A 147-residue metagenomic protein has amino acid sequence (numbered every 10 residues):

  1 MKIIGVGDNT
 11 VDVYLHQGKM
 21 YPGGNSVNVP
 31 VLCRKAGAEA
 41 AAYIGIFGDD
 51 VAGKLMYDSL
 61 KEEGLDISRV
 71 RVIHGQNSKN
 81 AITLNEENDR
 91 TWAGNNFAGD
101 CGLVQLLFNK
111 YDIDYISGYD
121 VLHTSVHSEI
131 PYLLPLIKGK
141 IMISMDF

Functional and structural regions predicted by a protein language model:
M1-I4: Extreme N-terminal starter segment of soluble prokaryotic enzymes
V6-D8, G45, T124, M145: Active-site flanking residues adjacent to catalytic metal/cofactor-binding acidic residues
V11-H16, M20, A38-V121, P135 (+1 more regions): Conserved N-terminal subdomain of the carbohydrate kinase-like
P22-V29, A52: Conserved donor sugar-nucleotide recognition element shared by glycan-biosynthetic enzymes
G24-V27, F97-G99, F147: Short, acidic/turn-prone active-site loops that include or flank metal/cofactor- and phosphate-binding residues
S26, F108-N109, I130: Amphipathic coiled-coil/heptad-repeat helices and related helical stalk/stem segments that mediate oligomerization
P30-A40: Alpha-helix C-terminal capping segments
D120-F147: Conserved beta-alpha-beta core of the PfkB/ribokinase-like small-molecule kinase fold
